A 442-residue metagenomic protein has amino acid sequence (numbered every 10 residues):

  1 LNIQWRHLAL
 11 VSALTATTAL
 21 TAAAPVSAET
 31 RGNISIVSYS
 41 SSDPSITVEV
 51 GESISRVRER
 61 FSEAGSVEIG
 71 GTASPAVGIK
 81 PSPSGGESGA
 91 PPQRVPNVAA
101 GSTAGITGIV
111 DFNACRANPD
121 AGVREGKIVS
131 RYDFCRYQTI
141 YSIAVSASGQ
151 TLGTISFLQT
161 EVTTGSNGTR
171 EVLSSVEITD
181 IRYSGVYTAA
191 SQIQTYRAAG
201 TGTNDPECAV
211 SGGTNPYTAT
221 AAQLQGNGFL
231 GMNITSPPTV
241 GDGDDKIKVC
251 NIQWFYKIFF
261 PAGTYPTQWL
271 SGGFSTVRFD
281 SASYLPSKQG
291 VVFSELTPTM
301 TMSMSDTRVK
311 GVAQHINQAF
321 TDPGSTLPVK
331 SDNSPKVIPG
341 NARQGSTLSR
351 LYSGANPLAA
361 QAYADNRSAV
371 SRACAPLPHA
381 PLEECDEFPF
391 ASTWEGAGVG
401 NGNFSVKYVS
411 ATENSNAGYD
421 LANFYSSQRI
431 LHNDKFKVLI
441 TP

Functional and structural regions predicted by a protein language model:
L1-E29: Secretory targeting and sorting signals
N2, P389-A391: Generic, ordered loop/turn and secondary-structure boundary motif
E29-L382, S392-P442: Nuclease and nuclease-like effector domains acting on nucleic acids or nucleotide cofactors
E384-F388: Histidine-centered catalytic micro-motifs used for acid/base chemistry in nuclease and nucleotide-processing active
